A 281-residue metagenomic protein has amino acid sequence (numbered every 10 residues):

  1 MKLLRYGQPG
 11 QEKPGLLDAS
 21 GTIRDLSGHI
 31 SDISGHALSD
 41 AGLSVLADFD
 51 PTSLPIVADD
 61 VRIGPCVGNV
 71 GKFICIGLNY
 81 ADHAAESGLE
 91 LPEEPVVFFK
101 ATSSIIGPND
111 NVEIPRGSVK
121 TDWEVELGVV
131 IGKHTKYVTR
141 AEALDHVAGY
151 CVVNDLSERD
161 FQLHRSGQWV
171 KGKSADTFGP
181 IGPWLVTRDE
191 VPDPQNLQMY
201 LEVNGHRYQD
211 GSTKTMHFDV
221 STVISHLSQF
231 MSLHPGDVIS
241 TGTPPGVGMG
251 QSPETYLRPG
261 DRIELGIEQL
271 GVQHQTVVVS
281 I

Functional and structural regions predicted by a protein language model:
M1-P95, E264, I281: N-terminal non-catalytic cap/leader segment that marks the start of a structured domain
R5, P9-G10, L54-I56, R62 (+4 more regions): Catalytic-pocket segment enriched in acidic/His residues
G7, C75-I76, F99-K100, E124-G132 (+2 more regions): Short beta-strand segments
L91-P108, T121-W123, R258-Q269: Structural signature of FAD isoalloxazine-binding scaffolds in flavoprotein oxidoreductases
V96-I114, T135-K136, T177-V186, P244-G248: Short catalytic-site patches enriched in acidic/histidine residues that coordinate or position cofactors/metals
P108-G128: A structural-propensity feature for long, helix-poor, extended segments
K136-C151: N-terminal accessory regions of nucleic-acid-interacting proteins
